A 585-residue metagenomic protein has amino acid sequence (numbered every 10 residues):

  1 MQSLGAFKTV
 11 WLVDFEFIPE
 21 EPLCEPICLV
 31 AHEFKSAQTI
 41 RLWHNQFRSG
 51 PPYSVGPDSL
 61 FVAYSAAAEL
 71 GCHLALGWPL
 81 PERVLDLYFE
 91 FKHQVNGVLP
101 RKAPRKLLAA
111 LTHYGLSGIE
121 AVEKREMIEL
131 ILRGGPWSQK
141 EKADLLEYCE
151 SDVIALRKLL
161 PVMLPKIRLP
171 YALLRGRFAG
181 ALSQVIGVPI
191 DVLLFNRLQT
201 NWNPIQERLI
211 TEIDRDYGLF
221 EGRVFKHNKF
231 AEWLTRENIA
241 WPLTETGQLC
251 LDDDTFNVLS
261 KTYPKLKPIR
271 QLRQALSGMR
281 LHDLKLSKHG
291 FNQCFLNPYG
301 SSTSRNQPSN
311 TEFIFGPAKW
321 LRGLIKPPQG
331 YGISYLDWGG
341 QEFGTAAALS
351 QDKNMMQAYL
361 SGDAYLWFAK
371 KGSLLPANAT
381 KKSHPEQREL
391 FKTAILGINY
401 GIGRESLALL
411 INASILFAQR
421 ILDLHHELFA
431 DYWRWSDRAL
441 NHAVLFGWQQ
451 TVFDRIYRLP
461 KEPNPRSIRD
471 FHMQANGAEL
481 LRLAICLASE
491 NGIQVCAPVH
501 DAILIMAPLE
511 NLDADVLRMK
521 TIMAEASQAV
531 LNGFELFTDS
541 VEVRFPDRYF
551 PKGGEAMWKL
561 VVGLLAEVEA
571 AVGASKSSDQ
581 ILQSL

Functional and structural regions predicted by a protein language model:
M1-E16, E21-A31, G118, I128-W320 (+11 more regions): Conserved "right-hand" nucleotidyltransferase catalytic core of DNA-directed polymerases
E25-C28, E342-L375, D454: Metal-dependent catalytic core segments for phosphate chemistry
I27, A31, K35-S49, Y53 (+3 more regions): Active-site-proximal helix-loop-helix substrate-binding element of RNase H-like nuclease domains
L80-E82, E207, A240-T244, S350-G362: Cytochrome P450 catalytic domain signature, combining two hallmark sequence patches
R83-Y88, L173-F178, S383-G397: Alpha-helical scaffolds flanking conserved acidic
N201-V224, N228, H425-A439, E510-L585: Polymerase palm active-site segment centered on the conserved acidic dipeptide of motif C
I239-A240, Q293, P298, K370 (+2 more regions): Conserved catalytic core of nucleic-acid polymerases
I505-L509: Short beta-strand-to-loop capping motifs
